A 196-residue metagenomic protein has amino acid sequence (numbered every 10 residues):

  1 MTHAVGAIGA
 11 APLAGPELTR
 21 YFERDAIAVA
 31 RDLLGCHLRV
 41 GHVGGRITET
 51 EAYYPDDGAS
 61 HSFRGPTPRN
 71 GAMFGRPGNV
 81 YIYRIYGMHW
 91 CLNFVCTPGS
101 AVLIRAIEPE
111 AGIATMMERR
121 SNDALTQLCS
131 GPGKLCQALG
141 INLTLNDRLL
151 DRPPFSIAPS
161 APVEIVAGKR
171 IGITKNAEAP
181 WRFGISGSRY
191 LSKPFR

Functional and structural regions predicted by a protein language model:
T2-R196: Conserved, well-structured core segments that form or line functional sites
